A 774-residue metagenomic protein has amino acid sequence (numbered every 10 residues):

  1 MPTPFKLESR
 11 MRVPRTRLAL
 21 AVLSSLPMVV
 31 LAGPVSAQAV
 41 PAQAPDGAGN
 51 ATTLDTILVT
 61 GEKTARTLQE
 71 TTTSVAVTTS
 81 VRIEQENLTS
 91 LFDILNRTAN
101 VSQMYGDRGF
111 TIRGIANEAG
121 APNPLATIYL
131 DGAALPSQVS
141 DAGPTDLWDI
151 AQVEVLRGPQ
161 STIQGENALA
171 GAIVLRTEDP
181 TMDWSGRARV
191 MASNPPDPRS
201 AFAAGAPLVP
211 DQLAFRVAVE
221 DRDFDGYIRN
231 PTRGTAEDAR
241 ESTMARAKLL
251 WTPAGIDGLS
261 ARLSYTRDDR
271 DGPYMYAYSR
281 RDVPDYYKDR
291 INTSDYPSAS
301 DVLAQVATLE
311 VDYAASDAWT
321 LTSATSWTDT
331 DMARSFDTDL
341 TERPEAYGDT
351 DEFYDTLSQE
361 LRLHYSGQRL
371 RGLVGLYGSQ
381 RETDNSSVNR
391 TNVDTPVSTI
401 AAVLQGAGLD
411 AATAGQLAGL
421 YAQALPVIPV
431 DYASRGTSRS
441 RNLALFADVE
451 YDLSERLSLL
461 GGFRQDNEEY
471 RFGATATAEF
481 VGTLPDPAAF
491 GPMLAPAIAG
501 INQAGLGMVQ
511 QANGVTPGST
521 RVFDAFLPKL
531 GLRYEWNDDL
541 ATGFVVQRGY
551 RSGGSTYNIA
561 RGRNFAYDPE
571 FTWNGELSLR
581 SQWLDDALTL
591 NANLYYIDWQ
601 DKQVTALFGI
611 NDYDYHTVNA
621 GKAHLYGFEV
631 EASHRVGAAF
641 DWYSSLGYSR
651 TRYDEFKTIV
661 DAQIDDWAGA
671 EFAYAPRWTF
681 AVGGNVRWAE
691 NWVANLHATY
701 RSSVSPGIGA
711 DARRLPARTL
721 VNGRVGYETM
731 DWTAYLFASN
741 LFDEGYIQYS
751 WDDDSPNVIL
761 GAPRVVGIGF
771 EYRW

Functional and structural regions predicted by a protein language model:
M1-T98, G205, D257-A261, Y313: N-terminal Sec signal peptide and the immediately downstream disordered periplasmic leader that contains the TonB box
P4, N691, Y700-G707, Y727-W774: C-terminal beta-signal and adjacent terminal beta-strands/loops of Gram-negative outer-membrane beta-barrel proteins
T60, F92-A133: Extracytoplasmic beta-strand/coil segments of soluble accessory domains associated with Gram-negative outer-membrane
P124-L125, S137, W148-R157, T162-N230 (+7 more regions): Outer-membrane beta-barrel translocator/receptor signature
P210, G234, R240-S387, L404 (+1 more regions): Outer-membrane beta-barrel domain signature, strongest for Gram-negative TonB-dependent receptors and also present
I228-A236, M275-T293, D337-Y347, V388-R435 (+7 more regions): Solvent-exposed loop segments that connect transmembrane elements
E310-F336, E535-R551, N558-I559, A566-K657: Membrane-embedded beta-barrel scaffold of Gram-negative outer-membrane proteins
R371-L373, E455-L459, Y596-D598, V618-G709 (+1 more regions): Gram-negative outer-membrane beta-barrel transporters
